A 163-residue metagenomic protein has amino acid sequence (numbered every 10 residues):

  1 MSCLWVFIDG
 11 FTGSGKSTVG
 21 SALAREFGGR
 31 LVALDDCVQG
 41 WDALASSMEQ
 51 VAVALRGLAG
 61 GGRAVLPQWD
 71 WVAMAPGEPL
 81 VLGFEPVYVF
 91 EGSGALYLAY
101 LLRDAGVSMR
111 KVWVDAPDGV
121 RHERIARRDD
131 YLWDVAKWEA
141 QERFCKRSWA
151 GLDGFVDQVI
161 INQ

Functional and structural regions predicted by a protein language model:
I8: Hydrophobic anchor at the beta1->P-loop junction of P-loop NTPases
F11: P-loop (Walker A) phosphate-binding loop of NTP-binding proteins
K16: Conserved lysine of the Walker
V19: Hydrophobic positions on the alpha1 helix immediately C-terminal to the Walker A/P-loop
A22: Active-site signature of alpha/beta-hydrolase-fold catalytic machinery across serine- and Asp/Cys-nucleophile hydrolases
R30, D36-F90: Conserved nucleotide-sensing/catalytic segment adjacent to the nucleotide-binding pocket in NTP-handling enzymes
E78-L80, F84-R128: ATP-dependent NMP and nucleoside kinases share a basic, alpha-helical "lid"
D129-Q163: Small-molecule kinase domains that catalyze NTP-dependent phosphoryl transfer to phosphate-bearing small molecules
